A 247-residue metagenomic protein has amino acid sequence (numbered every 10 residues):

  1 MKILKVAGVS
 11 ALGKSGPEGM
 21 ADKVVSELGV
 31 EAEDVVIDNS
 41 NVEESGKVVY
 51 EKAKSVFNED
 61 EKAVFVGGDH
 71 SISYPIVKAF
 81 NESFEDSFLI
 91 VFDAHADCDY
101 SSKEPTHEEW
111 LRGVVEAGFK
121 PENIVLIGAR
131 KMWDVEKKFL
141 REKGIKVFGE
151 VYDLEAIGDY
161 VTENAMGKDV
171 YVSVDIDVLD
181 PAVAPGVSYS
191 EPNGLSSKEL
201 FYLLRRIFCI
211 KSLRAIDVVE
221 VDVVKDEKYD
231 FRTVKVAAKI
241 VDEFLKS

Functional and structural regions predicted by a protein language model:
K2-F65, S71-F84, V125, K137-S247: Catalytic cores of soluble, metal-dependent hydrolases
N58-K131: Active-site histidine-anchored catalytic micro-motif
H107-L111, K120, E136, I157 (+1 more regions): Internal, well-ordered alpha-helical segments in soluble enzyme and binding-protein domains
R130-K138: A short, active-site helix/loop in glycosyltransferases that binds the activated sugar's phosphate group
